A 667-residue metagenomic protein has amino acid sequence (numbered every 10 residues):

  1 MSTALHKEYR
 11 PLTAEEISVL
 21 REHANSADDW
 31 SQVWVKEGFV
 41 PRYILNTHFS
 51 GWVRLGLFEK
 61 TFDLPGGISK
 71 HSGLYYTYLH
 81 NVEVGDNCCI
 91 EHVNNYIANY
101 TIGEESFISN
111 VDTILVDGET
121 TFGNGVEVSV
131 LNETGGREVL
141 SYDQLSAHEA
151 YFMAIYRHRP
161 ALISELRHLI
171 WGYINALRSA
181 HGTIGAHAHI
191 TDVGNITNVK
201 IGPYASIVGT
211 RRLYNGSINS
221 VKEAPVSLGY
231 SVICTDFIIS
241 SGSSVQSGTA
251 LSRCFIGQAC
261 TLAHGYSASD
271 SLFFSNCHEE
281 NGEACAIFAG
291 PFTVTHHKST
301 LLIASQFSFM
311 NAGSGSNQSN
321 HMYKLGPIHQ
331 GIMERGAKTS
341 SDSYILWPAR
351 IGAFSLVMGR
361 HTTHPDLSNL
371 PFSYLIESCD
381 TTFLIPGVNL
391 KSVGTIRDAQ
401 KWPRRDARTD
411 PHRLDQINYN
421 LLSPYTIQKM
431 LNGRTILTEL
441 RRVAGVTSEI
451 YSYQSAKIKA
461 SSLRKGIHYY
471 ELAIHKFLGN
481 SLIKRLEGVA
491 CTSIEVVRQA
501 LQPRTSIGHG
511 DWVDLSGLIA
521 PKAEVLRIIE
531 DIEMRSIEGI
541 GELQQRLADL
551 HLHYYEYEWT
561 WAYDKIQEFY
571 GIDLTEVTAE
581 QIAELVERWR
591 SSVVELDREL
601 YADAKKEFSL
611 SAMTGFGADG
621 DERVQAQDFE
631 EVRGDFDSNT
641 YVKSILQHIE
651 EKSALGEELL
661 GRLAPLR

Functional and structural regions predicted by a protein language model:
S2-E8, A14, V19-A27, V35-F58 (+8 more regions): Glycine-rich hexapeptide-repeat left-handed beta-helix
Y76, G85, A176, V193: Long, structured ligand/cofactor-binding scaffold of large enzymes
N95-Y96, Y100-I102, S106-F107, D112-F122 (+7 more regions): Long, charge-dense tracts
V111, S378-R667: Long, compositionally biased intrinsically disordered regions
E165-G185: Glycine-rich adenosyl-nucleotide cofactor-binding module
